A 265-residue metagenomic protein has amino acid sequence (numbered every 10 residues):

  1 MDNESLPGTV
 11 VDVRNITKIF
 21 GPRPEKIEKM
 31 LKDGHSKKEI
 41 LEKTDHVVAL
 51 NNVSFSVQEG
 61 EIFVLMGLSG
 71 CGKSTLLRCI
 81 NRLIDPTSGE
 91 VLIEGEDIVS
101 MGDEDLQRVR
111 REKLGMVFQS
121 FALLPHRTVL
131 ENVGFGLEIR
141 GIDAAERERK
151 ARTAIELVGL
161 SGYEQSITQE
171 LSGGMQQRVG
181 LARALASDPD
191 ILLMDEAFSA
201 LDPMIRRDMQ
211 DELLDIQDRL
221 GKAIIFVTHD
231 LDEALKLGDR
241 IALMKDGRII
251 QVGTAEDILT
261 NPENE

Functional and structural regions predicted by a protein language model:
K29-E39, E96-D97, G134, E138-G141 (+1 more regions): Conserved ABC ATPase "signature" region
I40-D45, I98-G115, I139, A144-E148 (+1 more regions): ABC ATPase NBD coupling module
G89-D97: Conserved ABC transporter NBD signature motif
I167-L171, M175: Conserved ABC ATPase signature
A186-D190: A short, proline-enriched helix->beta-strand linker immediately N-terminal to the Walker B motif in ABC-type P-loop
V252-G253, N261: ABC ATPase "signature
